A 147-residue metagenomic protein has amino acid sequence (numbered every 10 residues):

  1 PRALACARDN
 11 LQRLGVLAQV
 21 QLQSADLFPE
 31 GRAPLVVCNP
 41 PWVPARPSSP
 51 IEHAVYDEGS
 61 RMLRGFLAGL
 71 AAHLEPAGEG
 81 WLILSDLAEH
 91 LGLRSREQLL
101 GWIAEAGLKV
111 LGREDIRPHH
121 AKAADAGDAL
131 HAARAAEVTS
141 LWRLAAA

Functional and structural regions predicted by a protein language model:
P1-C38, P44: Conserved SAM/SAH cofactor-binding pocket of Class I
R2, P40-G65, G69: Mobile active-site "lid"/loop adjacent to the S-adenosyl-L-methionine
R8-Q12, P50-H53, S95-Q98: Short, glycine/charged-enriched secondary-structure capping and boundary segments
V16, L74-P76: Helix-to-beta-strand junctions that scaffold the AdoMet/dcAdoMet cofactor pocket in Class I SAM-dependent enzymes
G31-A33, P47-S48, G92-L93: Short, well-ordered secondary-structure micro-motifs
H53-G59, L82-R94: Acceptor-substrate binding/catalytic loop of class I
R64, A77-S85: Conserved beta-strand signature within the Rossmann-like core of class I S-adenosyl-L-methionine
L91-A146: Class I S-adenosyl-L-methionine
